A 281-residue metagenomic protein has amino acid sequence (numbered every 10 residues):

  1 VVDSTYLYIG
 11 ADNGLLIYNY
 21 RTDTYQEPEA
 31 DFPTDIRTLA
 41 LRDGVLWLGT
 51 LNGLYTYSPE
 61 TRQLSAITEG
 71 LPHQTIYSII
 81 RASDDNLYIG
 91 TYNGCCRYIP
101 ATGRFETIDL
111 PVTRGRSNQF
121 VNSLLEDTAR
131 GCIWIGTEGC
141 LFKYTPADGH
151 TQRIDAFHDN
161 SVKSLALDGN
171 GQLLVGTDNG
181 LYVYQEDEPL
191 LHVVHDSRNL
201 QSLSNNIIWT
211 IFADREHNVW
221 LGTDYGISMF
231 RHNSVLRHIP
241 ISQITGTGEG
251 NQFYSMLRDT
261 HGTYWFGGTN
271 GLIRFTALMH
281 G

Functional and structural regions predicted by a protein language model:
V1-G281: Carboxylate-rich, polar loop motifs that coordinate divalent cations or form catalytic acidic clusters
